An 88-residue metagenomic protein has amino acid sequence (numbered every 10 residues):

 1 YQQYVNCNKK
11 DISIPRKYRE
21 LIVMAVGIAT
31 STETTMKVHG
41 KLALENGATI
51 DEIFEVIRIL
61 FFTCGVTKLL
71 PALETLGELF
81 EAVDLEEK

Functional and structural regions predicted by a protein language model:
Y1-Y18, E45, L69-K88: Acidic, glycine/proline-rich low-complexity segments that act as flexible tails and inter-domain linkers
Q3, L21-A25, L42: Residue-level detector of alpha-helical secondary structure
R16-K17, D51, C64: Aromatic- and histidine-enriched alpha-helix N-cap/loop-to-helix transition segments that scaffold the rims
K17-G27, V56-L60: Alpha-helical scaffold segments that form or flank carboxylate-/histidine-based iron centers
G27-I28, A72: A generic structural signal for short
I28-R58: Mid-chain, well-packed structural core segment of small domains
F54-E78: C-terminal structural segments of small proteins and small subunits
